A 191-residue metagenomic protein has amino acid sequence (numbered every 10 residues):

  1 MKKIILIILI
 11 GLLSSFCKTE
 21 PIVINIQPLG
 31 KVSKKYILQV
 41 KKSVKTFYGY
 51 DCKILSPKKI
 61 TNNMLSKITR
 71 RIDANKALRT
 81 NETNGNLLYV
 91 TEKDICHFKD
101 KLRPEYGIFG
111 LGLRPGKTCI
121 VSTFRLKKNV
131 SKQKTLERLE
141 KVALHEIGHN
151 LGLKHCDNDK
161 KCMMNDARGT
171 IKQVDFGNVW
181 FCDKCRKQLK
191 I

Functional and structural regions predicted by a protein language model:
I4-L13: Sec-dependent N-terminal signal peptides
L12-P21: Bacterial Sec-dependent signal peptides at the C-terminal "C-region" and cleavage site
S14, G49, V179-C182: Mature extracytoplasmic/luminal segments of secretory-pathway proteins
E20-K35: Fold-level signature of zinc-dependent metallopeptidase catalytic domains
Q27-L29, T91-K93, A167: Short loop/turn motifs enriched for small/polar and acidic residues
K34-V142, K154: Metzincin-family zinc-dependent endopeptidase catalytic domain
L126-I191: The catalytic-center signature of Zn2+-dependent metalloproteases
